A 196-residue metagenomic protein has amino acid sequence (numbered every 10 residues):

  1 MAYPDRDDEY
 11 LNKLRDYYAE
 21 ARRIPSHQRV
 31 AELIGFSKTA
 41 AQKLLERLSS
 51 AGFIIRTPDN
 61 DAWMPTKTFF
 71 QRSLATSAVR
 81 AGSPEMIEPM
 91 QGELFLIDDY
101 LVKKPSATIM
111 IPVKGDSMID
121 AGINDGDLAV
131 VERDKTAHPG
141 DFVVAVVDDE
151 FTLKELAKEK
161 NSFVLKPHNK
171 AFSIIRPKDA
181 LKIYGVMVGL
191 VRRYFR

Functional and structural regions predicted by a protein language model:
M1-L14: Short alpha-helical segments that sit at the start of domains
D5, R23-I24, R29-E32, K38-N124 (+1 more regions): Short, positionally conserved secondary-structure boundary motifs
E9-Y10, E20, H27, P105 (+2 more regions): Generic signal for short, ordered secondary-structure residues within or immediately flanking folded domains
L11, Y18, Q42-L44: Active-site loop/helix belt of alpha/beta enzymes
D16-R22: Short helix-capping/hinge SLiMs at alpha-helix to coil transitions
K104-R196: Acidic/glycine-rich C-terminal interaction modules and beta/coil loop segments that lie outside canonical DNA-binding
